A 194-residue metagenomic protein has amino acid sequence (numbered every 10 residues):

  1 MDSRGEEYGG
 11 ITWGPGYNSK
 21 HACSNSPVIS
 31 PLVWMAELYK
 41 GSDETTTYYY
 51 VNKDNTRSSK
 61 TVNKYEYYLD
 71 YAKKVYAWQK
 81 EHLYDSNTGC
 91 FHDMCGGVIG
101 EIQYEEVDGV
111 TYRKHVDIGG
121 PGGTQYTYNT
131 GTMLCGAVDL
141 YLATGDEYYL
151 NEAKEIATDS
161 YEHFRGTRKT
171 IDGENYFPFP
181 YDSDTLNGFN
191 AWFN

Functional and structural regions predicted by a protein language model:
M1-N194: Glycan-recognition and catalytic cores of secretory/periplasmic carbohydrate-active enzymes
